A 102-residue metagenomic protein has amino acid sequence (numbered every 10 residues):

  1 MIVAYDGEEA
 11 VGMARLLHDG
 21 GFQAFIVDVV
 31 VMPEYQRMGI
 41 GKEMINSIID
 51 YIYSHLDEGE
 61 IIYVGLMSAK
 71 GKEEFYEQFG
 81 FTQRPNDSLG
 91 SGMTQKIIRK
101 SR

Functional and structural regions predicted by a protein language model:
M1-A14: Conserved beta-hairpin
E9, D19-G21, E34, G71: Short coil/turn motifs at secondary-structure junctions
G12, F22-V27, I62: A generic structural signal for short beta-strands and their flanking turns/coil linkers
Q23-R37, S91: Conserved acetyl-CoA binding element of GNAT-fold acetyltransferases
V31, R37-I52: Conserved acetyl-CoA-binding loop-helix of GNAT-fold acetyltransferases
E58-R102: C-terminal "cap" of GNAT-fold acetyltransferases
